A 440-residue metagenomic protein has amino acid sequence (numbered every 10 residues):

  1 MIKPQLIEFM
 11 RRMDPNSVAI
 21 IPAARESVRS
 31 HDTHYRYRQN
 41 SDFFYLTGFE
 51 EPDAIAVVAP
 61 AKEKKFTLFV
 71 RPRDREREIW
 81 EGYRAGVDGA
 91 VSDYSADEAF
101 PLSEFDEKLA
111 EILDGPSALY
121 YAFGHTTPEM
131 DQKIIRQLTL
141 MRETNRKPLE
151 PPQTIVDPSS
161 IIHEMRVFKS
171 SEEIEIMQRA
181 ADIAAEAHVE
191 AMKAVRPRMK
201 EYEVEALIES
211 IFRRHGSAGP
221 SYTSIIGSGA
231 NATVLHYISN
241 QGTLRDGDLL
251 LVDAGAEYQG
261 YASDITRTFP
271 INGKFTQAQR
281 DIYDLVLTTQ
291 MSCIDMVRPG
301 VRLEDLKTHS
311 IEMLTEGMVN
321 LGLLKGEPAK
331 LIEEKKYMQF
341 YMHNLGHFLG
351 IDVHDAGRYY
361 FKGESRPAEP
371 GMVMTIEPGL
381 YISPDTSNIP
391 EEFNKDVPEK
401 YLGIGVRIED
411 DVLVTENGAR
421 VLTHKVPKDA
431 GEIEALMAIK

Functional and structural regions predicted by a protein language model:
M1-K440: Active-site neighborhoods and metal-handling regions in enzymes and metal-associated proteins
